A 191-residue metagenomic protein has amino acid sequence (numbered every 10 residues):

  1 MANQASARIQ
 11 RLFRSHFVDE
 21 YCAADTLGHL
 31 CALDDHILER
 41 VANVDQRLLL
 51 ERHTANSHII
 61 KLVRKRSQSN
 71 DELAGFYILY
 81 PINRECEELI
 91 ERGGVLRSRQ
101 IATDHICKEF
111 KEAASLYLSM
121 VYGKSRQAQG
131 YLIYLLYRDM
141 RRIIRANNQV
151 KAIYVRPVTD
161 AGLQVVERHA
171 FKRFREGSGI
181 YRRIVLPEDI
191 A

Functional and structural regions predicted by a protein language model:
M1-A74: Short amphipathic alpha-helix that is part of the acyltransferase structural core
L48-E51, D104-C107, R141-I143: Catalytic micro-motifs at enzyme active sites that drive phosphoryl/nucleotidyl and oxygen chemistry
A74-G75, R175: A structural microfeature
I78-M120: Conserved acyl-donor/pantetheine-binding loop and adjacent beta-alpha core of acyl/acetyltransferases and related
A114-S119, I144-V158: Conserved GNAT acetyl-CoA-binding A-motif
L118-I143: Conserved acetyl-CoA-binding loop-helix of GNAT-fold acetyltransferases
G162-V165: C-terminal and inter-domain tail/linker signature
A170, R175-A191: C-terminal "cap" of GNAT-fold acetyltransferases
